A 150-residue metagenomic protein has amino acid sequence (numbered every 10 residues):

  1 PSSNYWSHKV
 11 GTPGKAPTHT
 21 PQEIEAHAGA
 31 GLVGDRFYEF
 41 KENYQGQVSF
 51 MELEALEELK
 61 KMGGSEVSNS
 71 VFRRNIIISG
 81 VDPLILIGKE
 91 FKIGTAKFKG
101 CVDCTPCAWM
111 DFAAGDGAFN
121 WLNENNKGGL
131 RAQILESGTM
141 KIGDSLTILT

Functional and structural regions predicted by a protein language model:
P1-I93, K97, V102: Electropositive, beta-rich accessory/interaction domains or terminal extensions that provide binding surfaces
E23, V48, R73-N75, C107-M110 (+2 more regions): Generic secondary-structure boundary/loop-capping signal
V71-G80, N123-Q133: Short, structured beta-strand/loop micro-motifs enriched in basic residues and often containing a Trp
G88, T95, S137, K141-G143: Loop/turn positions that initiate beta-strands
G100, A132-Q133, T139: Short beta-strand His + acidic residue motifs that chelate non-heme Fe in jelly-roll/DSBH and cupin folds
G100-G129: Flexible glycine-rich active-site/ligand-binding loops centered on an Asp-His dyad
V102, L149-T150: Conserved "cap/hinge" positions at secondary-structure junctions
D116, Q133, D144-L149: Extended, aromatic/histidine-rich regions of cofactor-dependent oxidoreductases associated with respiratory
